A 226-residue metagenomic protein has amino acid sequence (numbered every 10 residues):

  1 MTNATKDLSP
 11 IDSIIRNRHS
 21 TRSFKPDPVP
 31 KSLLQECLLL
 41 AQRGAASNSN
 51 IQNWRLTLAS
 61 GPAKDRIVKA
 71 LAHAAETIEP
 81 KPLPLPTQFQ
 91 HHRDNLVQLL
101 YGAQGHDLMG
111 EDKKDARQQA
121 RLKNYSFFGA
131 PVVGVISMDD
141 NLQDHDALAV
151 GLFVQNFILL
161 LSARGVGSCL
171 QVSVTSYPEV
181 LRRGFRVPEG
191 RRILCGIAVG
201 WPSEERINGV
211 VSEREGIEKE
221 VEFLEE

Functional and structural regions predicted by a protein language model:
M1-E226: Acidic, surface-exposed loops and disordered segments
